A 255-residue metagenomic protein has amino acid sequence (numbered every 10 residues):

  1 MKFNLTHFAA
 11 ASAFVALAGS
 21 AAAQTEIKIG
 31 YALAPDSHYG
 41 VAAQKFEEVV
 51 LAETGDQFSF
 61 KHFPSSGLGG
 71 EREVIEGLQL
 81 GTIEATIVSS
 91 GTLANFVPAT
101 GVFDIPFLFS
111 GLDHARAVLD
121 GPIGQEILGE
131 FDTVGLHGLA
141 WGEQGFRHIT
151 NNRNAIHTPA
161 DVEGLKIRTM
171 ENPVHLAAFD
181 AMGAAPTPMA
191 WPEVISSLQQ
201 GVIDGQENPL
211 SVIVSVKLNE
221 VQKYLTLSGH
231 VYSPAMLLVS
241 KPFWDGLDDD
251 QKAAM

Functional and structural regions predicted by a protein language model:
M1-A9: Bacterial N-terminal signal peptides that target proteins for export
A10, Q24-H114, P122-A254: N-terminal secretory/targeting leader peptides
F14: Expand to "…catalyze enediolate/carbanion chemistry for C-C bond making/breaking, isomerization, decarboxylation
L17-A23: Sec/Tat signal peptide C-region and signal peptidase I cleavage site
